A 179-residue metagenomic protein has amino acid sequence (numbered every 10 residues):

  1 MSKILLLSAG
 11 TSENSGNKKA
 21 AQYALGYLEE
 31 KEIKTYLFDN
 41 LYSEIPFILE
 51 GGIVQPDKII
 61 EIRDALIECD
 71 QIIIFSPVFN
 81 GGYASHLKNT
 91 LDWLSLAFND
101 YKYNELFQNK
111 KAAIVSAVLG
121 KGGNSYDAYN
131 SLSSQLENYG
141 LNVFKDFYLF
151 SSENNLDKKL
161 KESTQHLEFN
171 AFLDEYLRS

Functional and structural regions predicted by a protein language model:
M1-N99, K158-S179: N-terminal beta1-alpha1-beta2 submodule of the flavodoxin-like/Rossmannoid cofactor-binding fold
L7, Y36-F38, I73, A113-V115 (+1 more regions): Hydrophobic/aromatic beta-strand patches that form the interior of the parallel beta-sheet core in alpha/beta enzyme
Y42-E44, L119, F150: Residue-level detector of flexible, active-site-proximal loop/helix-junction positions within diverse enzyme catalytic
E44, Y103, G140: Glycine-rich, flexible loop/turn motifs
L96-Q108: Flexible, gly/pro- and Lys/Arg-enriched active-site loops
F107-Y148: Short, glycine-/small-residue-rich phosphate/pyrophosphate-handling segment
S152-N155: Glycine-rich flavin
